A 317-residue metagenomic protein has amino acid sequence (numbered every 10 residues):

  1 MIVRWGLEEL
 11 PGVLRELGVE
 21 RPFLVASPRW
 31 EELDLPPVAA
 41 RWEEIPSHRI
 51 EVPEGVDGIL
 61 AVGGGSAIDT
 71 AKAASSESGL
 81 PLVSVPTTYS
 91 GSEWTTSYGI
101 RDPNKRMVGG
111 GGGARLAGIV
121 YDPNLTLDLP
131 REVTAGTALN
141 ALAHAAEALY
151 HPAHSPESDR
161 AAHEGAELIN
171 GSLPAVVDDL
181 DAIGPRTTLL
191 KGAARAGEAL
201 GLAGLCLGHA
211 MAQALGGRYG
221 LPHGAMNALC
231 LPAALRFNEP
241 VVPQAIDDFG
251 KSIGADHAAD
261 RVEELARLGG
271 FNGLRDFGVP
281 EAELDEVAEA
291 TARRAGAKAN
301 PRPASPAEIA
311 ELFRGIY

Functional and structural regions predicted by a protein language model:
M1-G58, L274: ATP/NTP phosphate-donor binding region
L7-L10, W30-L33, S66-A73, G91-W94 (+2 more regions): Short glycine/serine/threonine-rich phosphate/pyrophosphate-binding segments that cradle anionic phosphate groups
E54-Y89, M211: A short, small-residue-rich loop immediately preceding and capping a beta-strand
A73-E157, G165, V241, A245-D248: A glycine/threonine-rich phosphate-anchoring loop and its flanking beta-alpha core in nucleotide/phosphate-binding
A166-G216: Oxyanion-binding "anion nests"
R218-E283: Gly/Pro-rich interdomain helix-loop hinge
E281-Y317: Short, amphipathic C-terminal "tail helix"
